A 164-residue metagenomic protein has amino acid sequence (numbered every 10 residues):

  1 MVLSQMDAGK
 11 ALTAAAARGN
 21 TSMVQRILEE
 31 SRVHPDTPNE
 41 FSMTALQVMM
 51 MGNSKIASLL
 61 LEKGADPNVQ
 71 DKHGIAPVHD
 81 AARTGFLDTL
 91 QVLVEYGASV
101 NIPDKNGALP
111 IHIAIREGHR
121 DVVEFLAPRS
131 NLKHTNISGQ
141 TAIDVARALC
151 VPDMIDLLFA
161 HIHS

Functional and structural regions predicted by a protein language model:
M1-A11, P128-S164: Ankyrin-repeat-protein effector appendages
M1-E30, E40-M43, S164: Intrinsically disordered, low-complexity regulatory segments in ankyrin-centric signaling systems
A14-N20, V48-N53, D80-F86, I113-H119 (+1 more regions): Ankyrin repeat A-helix N-terminal signature
N20-L28, N53-E62, F86-V94, H119-A127 (+1 more regions): Ankyrin repeat structural motif
P67, D71-Q91, E95-Y96: Eukaryotic tandem repeat interaction scaffolds
